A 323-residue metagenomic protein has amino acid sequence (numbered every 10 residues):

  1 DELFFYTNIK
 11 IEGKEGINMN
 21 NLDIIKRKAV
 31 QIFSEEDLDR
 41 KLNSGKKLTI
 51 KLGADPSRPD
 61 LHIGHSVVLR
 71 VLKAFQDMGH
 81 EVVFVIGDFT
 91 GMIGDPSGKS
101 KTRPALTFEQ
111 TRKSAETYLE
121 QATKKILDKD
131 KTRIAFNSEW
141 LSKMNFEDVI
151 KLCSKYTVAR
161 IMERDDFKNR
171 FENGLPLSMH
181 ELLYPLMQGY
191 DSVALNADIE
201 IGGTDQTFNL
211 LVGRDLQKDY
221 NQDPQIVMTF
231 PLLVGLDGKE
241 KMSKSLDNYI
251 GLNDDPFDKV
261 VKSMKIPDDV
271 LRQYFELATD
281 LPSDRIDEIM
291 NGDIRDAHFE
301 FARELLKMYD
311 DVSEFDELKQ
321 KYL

Functional and structural regions predicted by a protein language model:
D1-N18: Short, Lys/Arg-enriched N-terminal segments with co-localized hydrophobic residues within the first ~10-30 amino acids
N18-S44: N- or domain-start disorder-to-order transition segments that initiate the globular core
A29, T107-T229: Divalent-metal (Mg2+/Mn2+/Ca2+)-assisted nucleotide/phosphate chemistry catalytic cores
E35-P96, I201-T207, G213: N-terminal catalytic cores of NTP/NDP-binding nucleotidyl/phosphoryl-transfer enzymes
G94-G98, M144-I150, G238-M242: Short acidic, glycine/serine/threonine-rich loops at helix termini
P96-R112: A charged helix-plus-loop insertion that forms the helical arch/lid used to bind and gate nucleic-acid substrates
K99-P104, K151-S154, S245-L246: Short, hinge-like loop/turn segments at secondary-structure boundaries
F208, L216-L323: Conserved nucleotide- and phosphate/pyrophosphate-binding catalytic cores in adenylate/nucleotidyl-handling enzymes
